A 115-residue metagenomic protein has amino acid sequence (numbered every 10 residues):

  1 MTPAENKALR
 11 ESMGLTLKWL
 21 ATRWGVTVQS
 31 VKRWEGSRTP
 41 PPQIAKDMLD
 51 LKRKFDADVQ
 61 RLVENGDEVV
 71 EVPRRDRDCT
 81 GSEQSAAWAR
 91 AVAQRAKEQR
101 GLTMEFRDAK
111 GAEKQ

Functional and structural regions predicted by a protein language model:
M1-S12: A short, Lys/Arg-rich alpha-helix, primarily the initiator
T2, I44, L51-K52, S82-S85 (+1 more regions): Intrinsic-disorder-associated interaction segments
N6, L17, V28: Helix-turn-helix DNA-binding elements, focusing on the entry/boundary residues of the two helices that contact DNA
L17, P40-V59: DNA major-groove recognition helix of helix-turn-helix/homeodomain DNA-binding modules
W19-A21: Short alpha-helical "recognition helix" segments of helix-turn-helix
G25-P40: Recognition helix of helix-turn-helix/homeodomain-like DNA-binding domains that insert into the DNA major groove
A57-Q115: Helix-turn-helix/homeodomain-like alpha-helical modules used for DNA recognition and transcription-factor dimerization
